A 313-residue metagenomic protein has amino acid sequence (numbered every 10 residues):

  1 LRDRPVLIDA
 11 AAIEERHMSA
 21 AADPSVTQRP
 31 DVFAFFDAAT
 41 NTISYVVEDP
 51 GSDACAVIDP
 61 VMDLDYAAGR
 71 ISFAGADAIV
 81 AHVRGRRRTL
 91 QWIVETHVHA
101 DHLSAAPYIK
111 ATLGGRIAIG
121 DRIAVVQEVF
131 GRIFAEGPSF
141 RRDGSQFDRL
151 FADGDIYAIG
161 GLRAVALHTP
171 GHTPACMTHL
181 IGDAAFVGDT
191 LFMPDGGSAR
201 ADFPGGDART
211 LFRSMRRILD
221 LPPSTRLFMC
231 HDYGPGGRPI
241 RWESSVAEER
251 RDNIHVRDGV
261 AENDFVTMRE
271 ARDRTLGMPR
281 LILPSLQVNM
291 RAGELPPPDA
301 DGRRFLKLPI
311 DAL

Functional and structural regions predicted by a protein language model:
R2-I8: Extreme N-terminal basic, low-complexity initiation segments that serve as generic localization/processing leaders
D9, I13, H17-D31, R122 (+2 more regions): Accessory terminal helices/loops
T27-T89, T178-V187: Conserved beta-strand hairpin/beta-sheet module of binuclear metal-dependent hydrolase folds, prominently
Q28, T40-I43, G144, G160 (+1 more regions): Short, basic and Ser/Thr-rich N-terminal targeting/leader segments
V32, I93, I117, A166 (+1 more regions): Generic preference for hydrophobic
V47, T96, T169: Conserved S/T- and glycine-rich ATP-binding loop of Class I adenylate-forming
D53, P60-Y66, F134, D143-Q146 (+3 more regions): Metallo-beta-lactamase
C55, M62-L162, D252: Active-site HxH/HxHxD metal-binding segment of metal-dependent hydrolases
